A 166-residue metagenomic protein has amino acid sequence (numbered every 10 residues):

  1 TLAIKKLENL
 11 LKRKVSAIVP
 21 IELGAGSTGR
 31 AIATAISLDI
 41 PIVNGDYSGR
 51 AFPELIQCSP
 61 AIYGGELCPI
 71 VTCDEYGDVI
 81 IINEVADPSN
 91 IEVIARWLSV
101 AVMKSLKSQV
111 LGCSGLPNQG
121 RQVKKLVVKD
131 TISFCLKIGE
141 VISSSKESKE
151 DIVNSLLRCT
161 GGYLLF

Functional and structural regions predicted by a protein language model:
T1-L165: Non-transmembrane, aqueous-exposed alpha-helical and coiled segments at domain scale
